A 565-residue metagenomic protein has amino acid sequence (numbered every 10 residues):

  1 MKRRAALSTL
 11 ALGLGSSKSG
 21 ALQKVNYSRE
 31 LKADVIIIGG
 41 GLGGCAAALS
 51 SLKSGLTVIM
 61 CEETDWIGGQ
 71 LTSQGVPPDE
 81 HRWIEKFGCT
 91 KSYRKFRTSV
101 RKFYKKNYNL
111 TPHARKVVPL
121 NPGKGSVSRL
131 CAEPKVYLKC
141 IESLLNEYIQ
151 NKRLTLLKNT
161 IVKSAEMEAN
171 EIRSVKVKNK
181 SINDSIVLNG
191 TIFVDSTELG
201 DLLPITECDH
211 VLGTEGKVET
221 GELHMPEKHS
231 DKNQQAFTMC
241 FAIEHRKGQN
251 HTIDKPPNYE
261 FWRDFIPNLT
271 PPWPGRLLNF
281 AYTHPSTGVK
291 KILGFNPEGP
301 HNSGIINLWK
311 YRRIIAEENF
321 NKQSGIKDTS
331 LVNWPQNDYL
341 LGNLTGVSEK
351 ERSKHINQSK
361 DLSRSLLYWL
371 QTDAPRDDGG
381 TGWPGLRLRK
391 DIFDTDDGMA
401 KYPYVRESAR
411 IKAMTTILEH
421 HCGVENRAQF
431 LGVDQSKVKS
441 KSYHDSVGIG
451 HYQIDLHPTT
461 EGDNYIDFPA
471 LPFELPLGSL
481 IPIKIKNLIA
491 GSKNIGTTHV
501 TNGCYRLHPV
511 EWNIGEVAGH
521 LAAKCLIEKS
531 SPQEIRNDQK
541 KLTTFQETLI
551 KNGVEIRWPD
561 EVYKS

Functional and structural regions predicted by a protein language model:
R3-Q23: N-terminal export signals
G20-K32: A short, basic/flexible loop-to-alpha-helix module at the beginning of a structural domain
E30-G41: Beta1/beta-strand and adjacent pyrophosphate-binding region of the FAD-binding site in flavoprotein oxidoreductases
G44: N-terminal Rossmann-fold NAD(P) dinucleotide-binding loop
S51: Aromatic pocket-lining residues of Rossmann-like dinucleotide-binding sites
L56-T57, E62-T160, S164, Q235-F241: Conserved N-terminal/central alpha/beta ligand/cofactor-binding core
Q70, K158-N159, S181-I192, S196-S565: Flavin (FAD/FMN)-binding glycine-rich loop and adjacent Rossmann-like elements that form
M167-I186: Conserved beta-strand-loop-beta-strand element in the redox core of flavoprotein oxidoreductases
